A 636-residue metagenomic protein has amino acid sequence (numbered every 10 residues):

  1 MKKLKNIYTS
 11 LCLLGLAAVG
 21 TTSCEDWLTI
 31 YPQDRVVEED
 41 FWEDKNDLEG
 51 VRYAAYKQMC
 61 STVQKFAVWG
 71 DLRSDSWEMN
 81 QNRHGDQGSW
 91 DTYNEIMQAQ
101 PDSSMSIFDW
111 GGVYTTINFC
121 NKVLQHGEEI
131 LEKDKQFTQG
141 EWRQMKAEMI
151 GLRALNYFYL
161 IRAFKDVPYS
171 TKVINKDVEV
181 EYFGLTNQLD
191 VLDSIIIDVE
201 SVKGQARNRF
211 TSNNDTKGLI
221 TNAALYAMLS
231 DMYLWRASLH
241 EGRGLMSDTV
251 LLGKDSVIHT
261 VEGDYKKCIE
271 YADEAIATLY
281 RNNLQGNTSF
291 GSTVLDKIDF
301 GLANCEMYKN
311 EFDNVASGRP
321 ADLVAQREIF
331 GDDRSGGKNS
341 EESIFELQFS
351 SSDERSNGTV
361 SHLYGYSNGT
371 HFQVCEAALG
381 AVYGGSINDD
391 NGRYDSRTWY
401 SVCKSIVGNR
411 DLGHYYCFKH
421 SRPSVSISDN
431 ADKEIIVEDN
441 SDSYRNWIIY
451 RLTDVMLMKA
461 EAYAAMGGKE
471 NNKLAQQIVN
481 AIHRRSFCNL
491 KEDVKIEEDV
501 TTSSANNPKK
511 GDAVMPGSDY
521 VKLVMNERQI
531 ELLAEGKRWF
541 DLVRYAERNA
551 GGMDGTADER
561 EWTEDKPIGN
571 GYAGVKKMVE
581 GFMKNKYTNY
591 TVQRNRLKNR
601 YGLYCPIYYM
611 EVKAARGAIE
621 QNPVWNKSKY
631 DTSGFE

Functional and structural regions predicted by a protein language model:
M1-T22, L225: Sec-dependent bacterial lipoprotein signal peptides
K2-L4, S23-E78, S104-I107, K122 (+4 more regions): Acidic, glycine-rich segments characteristic of secretory precursors and extracytoplasmic regions
E25-W90, V167, L192, E200 (+4 more regions): An aromatic- and glycine-enriched ligand-binding surface/loop that stacks and positions planar moieties
D44-T62, A67, H84-F164, E179-K217 (+5 more regions): Conserved, well-structured interaction surfaces
R83, V113-T116, D313, S317-S361 (+2 more regions): Long, intrinsically disordered, low-complexity segments
N156-K165, L229-S247, L452-G468, S486: Extended, well-ordered alpha-helical segments in internal regulatory regions
T453-M456, K469-S504: Active/binding-pocket-proximal capping segment
